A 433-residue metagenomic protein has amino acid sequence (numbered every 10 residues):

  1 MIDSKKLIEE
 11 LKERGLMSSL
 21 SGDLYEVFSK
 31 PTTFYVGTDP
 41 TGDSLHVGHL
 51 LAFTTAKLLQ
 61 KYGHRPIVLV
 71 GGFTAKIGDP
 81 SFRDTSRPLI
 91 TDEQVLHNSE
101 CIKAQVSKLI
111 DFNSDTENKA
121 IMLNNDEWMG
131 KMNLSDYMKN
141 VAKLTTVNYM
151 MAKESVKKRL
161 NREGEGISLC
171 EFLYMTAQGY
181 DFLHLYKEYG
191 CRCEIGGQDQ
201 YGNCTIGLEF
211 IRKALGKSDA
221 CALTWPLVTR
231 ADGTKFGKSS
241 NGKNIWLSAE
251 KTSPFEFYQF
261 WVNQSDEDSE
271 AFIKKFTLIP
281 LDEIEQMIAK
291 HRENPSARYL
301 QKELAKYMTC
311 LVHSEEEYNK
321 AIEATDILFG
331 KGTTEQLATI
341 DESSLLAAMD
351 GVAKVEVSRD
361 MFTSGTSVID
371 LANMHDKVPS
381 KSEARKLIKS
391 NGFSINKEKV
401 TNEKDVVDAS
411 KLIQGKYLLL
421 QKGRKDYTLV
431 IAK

Functional and structural regions predicted by a protein language model:
M1-Q200, T205-L208, L215-C221: NTP-dependent nucleotidyl-transfer catalytic core
F210-K433: Conserved nucleotide- and phosphate/pyrophosphate-binding catalytic cores in adenylate/nucleotidyl-handling enzymes
